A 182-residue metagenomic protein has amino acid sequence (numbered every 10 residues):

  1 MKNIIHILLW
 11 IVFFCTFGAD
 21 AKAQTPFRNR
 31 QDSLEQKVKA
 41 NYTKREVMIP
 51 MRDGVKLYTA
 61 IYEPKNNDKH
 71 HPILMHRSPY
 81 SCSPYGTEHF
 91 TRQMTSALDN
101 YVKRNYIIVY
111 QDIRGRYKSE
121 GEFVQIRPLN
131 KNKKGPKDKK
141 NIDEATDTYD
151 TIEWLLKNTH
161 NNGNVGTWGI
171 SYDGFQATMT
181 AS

Functional and structural regions predicted by a protein language model:
M1-P26: Bacterial Sec-dependent N-terminal signal peptides
R30-K69: N-terminal cap/lid segment of alpha/beta-hydrolase-fold proteins
N41, N105, N162-N164: A generic structural signal for alpha->beta connector loops
G54, T59, R77, Y101 (+4 more regions): Conserved structural-core and active-site-/substrate-pathway-adjacent residues in large, well-folded domains of enzymes
D68-K157: Cap/lid segment of the alpha/beta-hydrolase catalytic domain
L156, G163, A177-T178: Non-catalytic accessory/assembly modules
H160-S171: Alpha/beta-hydrolase fold nucleophile elbow
G174-S182: Short glycine-enriched nucleophile-adjacent loop and the immediately C-terminal alpha-helix near the catalytic center
